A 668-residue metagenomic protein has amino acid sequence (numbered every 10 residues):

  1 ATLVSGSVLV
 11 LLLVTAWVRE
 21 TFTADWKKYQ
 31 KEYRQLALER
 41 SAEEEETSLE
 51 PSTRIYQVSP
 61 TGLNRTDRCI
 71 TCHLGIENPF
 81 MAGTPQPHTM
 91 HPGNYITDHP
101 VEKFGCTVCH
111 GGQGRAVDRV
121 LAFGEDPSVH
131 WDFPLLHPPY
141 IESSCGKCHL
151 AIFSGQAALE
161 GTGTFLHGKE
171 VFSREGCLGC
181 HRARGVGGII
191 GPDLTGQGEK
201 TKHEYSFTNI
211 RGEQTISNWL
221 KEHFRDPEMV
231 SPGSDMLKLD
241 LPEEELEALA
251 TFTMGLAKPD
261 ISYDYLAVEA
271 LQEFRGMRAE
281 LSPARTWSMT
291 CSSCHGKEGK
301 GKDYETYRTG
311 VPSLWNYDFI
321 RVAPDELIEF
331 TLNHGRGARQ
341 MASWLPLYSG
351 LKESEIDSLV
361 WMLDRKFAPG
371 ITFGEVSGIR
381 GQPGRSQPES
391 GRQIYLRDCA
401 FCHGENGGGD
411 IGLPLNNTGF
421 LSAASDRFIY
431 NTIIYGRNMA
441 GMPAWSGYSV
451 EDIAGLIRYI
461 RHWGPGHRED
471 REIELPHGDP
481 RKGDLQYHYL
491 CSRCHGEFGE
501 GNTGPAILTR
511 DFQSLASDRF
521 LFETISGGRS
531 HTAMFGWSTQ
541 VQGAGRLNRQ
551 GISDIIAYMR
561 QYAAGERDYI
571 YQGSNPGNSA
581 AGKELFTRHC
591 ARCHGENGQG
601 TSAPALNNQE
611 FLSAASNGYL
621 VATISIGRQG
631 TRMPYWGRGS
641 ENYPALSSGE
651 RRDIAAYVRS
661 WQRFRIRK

Functional and structural regions predicted by a protein language model:
A1, T15-W17, S282, S390 (+2 more regions): Intrinsic-disorder/low-complexity, polar/charged segments
A1-T97, V129-P134, L237-Y265, E326 (+8 more regions): N-terminal export/targeting leaders of redox proteins
Y33-R65, M81-A82, P87-H99, V129-L135 (+7 more regions): Electrostatic cytochrome c docking/interface patches
Q57-G75, D98-K103, H137-S143, T162-H181 (+10 more regions): Sequence/structural segment immediately N-terminal to covalent heme-attachment motifs in c-type and related
P92-K147, I152-G163, H167-E170, R174-L256 (+7 more regions): Extracytoplasmic electron-transfer domains, predominantly the class I c-type cytochrome c fold
T251-A279, S292-W315, S358-Q387, A400-F420 (+8 more regions): Accessory recognition modules or surfaces
